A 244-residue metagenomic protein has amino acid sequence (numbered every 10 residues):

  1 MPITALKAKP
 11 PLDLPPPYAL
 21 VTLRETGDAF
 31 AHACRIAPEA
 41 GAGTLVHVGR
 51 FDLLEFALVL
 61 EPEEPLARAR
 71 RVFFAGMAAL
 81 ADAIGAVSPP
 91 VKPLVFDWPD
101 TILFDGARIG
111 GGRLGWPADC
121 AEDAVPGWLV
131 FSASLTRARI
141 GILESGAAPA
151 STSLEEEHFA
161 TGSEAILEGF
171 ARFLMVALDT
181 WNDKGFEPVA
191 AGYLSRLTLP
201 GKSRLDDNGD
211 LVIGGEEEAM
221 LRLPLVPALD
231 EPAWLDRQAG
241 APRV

Functional and structural regions predicted by a protein language model:
M1-P90, R108-I109, L114-W116, C120 (+2 more regions): N-terminal lobe of the biotin/lipoate ligase/transferase fold
L58-R71, P149-S163: Short histidine-centered catalytic/ligand-binding loop motif
V59, D97, R113, V130-T136: Short beta-strand segments
L80, T101, S134, F170: Residue-level signal for inorganic ion chemistry
L94-G106: Catalytic palm active-site di-aspartate
I102, G209-E216: Short polybasic amphipathic segments
E122-E157: Short, acidic (Asp/Glu-rich) active-site segment that either coordinates a divalent metal cofactor
F159-D210, R243: Conserved, helical-rich catalytic subdomain that frames metal- and/or nucleotide-binding sites in enzyme alpha/beta
